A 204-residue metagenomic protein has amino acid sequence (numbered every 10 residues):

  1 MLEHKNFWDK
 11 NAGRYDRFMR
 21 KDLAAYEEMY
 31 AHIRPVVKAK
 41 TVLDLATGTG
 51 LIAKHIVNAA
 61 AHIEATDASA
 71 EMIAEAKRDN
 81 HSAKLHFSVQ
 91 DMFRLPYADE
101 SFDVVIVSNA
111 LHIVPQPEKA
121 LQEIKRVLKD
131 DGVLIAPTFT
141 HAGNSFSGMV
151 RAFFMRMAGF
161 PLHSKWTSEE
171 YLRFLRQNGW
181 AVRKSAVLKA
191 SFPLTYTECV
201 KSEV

Functional and structural regions predicted by a protein language model:
M1-V37, L51, H55, E75 (+5 more regions): Conserved class I S-adenosyl-L-methionine
L2, F18-D22, I135-N178, R183-P193: C-terminal alpha-helical "lid/dimerization" subdomain adjacent to the S-adenosyl-L-methionine
A39, F102-D103: Local beta-strand N-terminus motif with an aromatic residue
L43-R94: Class I SAM-dependent methyltransferase SAM/SAH-binding core
I106: A conserved beta-strand element that flanks and buttresses the S-adenosyl-L-methionine
N109-A110: Short catalytic micro-motifs in class I SAM-dependent methyltransferases
E118-D130: A short glycine-rich, Lys/Arg-flanked "PGG" loop and its adjoining helix->strand segment in the class I
T197-V204: C-terminal lobe and adjacent flexible extensions of AdoMet/dcAdoMet transferase-like proteins
